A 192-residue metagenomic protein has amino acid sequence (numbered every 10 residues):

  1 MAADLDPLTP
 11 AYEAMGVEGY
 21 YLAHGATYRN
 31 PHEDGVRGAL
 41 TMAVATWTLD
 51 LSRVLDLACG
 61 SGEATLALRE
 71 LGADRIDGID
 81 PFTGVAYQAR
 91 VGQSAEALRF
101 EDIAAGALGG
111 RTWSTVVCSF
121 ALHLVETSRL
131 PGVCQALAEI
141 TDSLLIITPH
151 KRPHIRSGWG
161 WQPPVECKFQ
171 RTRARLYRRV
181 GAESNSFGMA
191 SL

Functional and structural regions predicted by a protein language model:
A2-L49: Class I SAM-dependent methyltransferase Rossmann-like catalytic core, especially the SAM/SAH-binding loop
L55, S61-A105: Class I SAM-dependent methyltransferase SAM/SAH-binding core
G106-V116: A short acidic, Gly/Pro-enriched loop at the edge of an enzyme's catalytic core that lines a small-molecule cofactor
S114-S128: A short SAM/SAH-binding and catalytic strip from SAM-dependent methyltransferases
P131-S143: A short glycine-rich, Lys/Arg-flanked "PGG" loop and its adjoining helix->strand segment in the class I
T141-R152: Conserved beta-strand signature within the Rossmann-like core of class I S-adenosyl-L-methionine
S157-R179: Conserved Class I S-adenosyl-L-methionine
T172-L192: Core SAM-dependent methyltransferase catalytic element
